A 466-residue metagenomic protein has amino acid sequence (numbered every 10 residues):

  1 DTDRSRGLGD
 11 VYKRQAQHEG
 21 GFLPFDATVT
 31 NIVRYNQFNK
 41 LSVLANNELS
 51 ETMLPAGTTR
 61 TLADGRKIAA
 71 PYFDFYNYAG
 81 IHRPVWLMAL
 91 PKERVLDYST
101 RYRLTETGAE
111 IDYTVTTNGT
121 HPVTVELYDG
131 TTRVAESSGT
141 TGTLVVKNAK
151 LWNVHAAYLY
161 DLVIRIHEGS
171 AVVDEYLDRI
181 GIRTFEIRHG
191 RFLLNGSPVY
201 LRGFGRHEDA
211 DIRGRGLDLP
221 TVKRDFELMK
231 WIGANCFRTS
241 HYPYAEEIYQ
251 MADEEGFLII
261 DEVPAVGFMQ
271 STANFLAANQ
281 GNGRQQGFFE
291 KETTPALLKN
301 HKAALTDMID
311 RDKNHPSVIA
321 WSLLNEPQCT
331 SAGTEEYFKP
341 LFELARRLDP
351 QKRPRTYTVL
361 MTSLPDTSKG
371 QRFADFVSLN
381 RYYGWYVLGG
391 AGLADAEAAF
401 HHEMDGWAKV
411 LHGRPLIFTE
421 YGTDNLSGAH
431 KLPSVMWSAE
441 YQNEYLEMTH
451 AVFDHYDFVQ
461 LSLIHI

Functional and structural regions predicted by a protein language model:
T2, D261, N325, L379 (+1 more regions): Active-site flanking residues adjacent to catalytic metal/cofactor-binding acidic residues
S5-I259, A304, I319-A320, E336-R347 (+4 more regions): Secreted/periplasmic carbohydrate-active enzymes, especially glycoside hydrolases
E51, E246, G267-Q270, Q328-T330 (+3 more regions): Generic structural signal for helix capping and beta-alpha/helix-loop junctions
R60, E255-F257, L276-Q285, Q371-F376 (+1 more regions): Short, hinge-like loop/turn segments at secondary-structure boundaries
G65-R66, F73-G80, K92-E93, K302 (+3 more regions): Substrate-binding clefts and catalytic carboxylate motifs of secreted carbohydrate-active enzymes
D74, H207-P220, I232-S240, R284-N300 (+3 more regions): The substrate-binding groove and active-site-proximal loops of carbohydrate-active enzymes, especially glycoside
R202-H207, R215, E262-P295, L305 (+3 more regions): Aromatic- and acidic-residue-enriched carbohydrate-binding clefts of CAZyme catalytic domains
D253-E254, M308-P316, K369-Q371: Acidic (Asp/Glu)-rich catalytic clusters
